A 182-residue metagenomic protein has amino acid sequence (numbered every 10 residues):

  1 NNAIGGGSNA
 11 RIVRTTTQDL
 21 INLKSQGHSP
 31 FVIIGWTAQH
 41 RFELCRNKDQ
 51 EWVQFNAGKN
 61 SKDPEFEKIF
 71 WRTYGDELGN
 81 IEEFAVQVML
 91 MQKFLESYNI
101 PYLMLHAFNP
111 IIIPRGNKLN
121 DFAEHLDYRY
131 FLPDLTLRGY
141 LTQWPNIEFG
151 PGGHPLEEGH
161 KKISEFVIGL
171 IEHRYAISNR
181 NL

Functional and structural regions predicted by a protein language model:
N1-I12: A short beta-strand-loop structural module common to alpha/beta enzyme folds
T17-L182: Alpha-helical cap/lid subdomain in secreted, periplasmic, or secretory-pathway luminal O-acyl-processing enzymes
